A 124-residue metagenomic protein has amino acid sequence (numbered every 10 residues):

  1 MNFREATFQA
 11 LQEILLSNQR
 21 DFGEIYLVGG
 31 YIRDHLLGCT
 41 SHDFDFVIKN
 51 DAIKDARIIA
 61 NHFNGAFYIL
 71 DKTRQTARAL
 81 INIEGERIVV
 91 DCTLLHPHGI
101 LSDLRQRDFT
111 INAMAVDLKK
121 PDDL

Functional and structural regions predicted by a protein language model:
M1-L124: Catalytic cores of the polymerase beta-like nucleotidyltransferase superfamily and closely associated nucleotide
